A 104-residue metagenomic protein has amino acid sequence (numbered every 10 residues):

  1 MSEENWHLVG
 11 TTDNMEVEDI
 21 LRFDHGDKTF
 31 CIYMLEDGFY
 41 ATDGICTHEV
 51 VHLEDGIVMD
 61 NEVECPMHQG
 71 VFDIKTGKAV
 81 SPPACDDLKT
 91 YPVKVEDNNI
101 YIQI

Functional and structural regions predicted by a protein language model:
M1-D60, I74, D87-I104: N-terminal pre-ligand scaffold of iron-sulfur
C46, C65-H68: Short cysteine clusters
D60-P66, A79-L88: Short cysteine/histidine-rich metal-coordination sites, predominantly Zn2+-binding motifs
V71: Short helix-to-coil "ATP-lid" hinge immediately C-terminal to the conserved N-box Asn in the Bergerat
